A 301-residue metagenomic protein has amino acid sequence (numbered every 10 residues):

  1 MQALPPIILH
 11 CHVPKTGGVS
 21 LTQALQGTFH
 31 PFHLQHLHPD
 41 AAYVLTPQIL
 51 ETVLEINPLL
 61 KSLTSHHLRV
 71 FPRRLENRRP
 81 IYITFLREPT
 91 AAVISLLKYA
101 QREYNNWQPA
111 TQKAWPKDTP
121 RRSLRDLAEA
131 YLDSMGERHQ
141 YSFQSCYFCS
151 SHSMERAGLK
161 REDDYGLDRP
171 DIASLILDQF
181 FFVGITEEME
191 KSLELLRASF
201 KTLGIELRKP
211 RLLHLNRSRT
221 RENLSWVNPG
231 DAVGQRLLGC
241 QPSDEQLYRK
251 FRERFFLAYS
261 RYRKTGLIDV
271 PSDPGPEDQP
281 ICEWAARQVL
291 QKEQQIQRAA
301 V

Functional and structural regions predicted by a protein language model:
M1, L257, R261-V301: Non-catalytic N-terminal targeting/anchoring module and adjacent flexible stem/linker that precedes the structured
M1-L59, P89, L96, Q101-Q112 (+1 more regions): PAPS-dependent sulfotransferase catalytic core
L9-V13, I81, F180-E188, A232-G239: Conserved aromatic-histidine-acidic binding/catalytic patches
C11-H12, A24, Q35, A198 (+2 more regions): Marks the mature luminal ectodomains of secretory-pathway proteins
T22, V93, H214-S218: Hydrophobic positions within alpha-helical membrane elements
T22-Q26, L193-R197, E245-R252: Non-transmembrane alpha-helical segments in soluble domains of secreted/periplasmic/extracellular proteins
A42-T84, A91-R208: PAPS-dependent sulfotransferase catalytic domain
P47-Q48, T64-F71, L207-D278: PAPS-dependent sulfotransferase catalytic core
